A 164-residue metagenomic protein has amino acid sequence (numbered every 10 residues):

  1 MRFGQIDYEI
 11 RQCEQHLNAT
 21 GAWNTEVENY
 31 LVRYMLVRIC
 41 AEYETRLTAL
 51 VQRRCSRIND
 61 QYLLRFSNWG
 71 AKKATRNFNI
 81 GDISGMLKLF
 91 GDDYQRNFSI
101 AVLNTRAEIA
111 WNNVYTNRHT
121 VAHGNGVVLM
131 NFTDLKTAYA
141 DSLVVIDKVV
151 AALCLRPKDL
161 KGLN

Functional and structural regions predicted by a protein language model:
M1-Y34, N164: Charged alpha-helical initiation segments
F3, D7, N29-V37, I80 (+2 more regions): Amphipathic, non-membrane alpha-helical segments in soluble helical-bundle scaffolds
Q5, Q12, R38, E42 (+3 more regions): Charged, amphipathic alpha-helical oligomerization/scaffolding segments
I10, E14-L17, G21, L47 (+4 more regions): A structural signal for well-ordered alpha-helices, especially hydrophobic packing surfaces of coiled-coils
N29-Q52: Short, hydrophobic, well-ordered secondary-structure elements
R54-R57, K136: "Short basic amphipathic alpha-helical interaction patches in structured regions
S56-L129, V149-A151, R156: Flexible secondary-structure boundary motifs
L129-N164: C-terminal structured interaction module
